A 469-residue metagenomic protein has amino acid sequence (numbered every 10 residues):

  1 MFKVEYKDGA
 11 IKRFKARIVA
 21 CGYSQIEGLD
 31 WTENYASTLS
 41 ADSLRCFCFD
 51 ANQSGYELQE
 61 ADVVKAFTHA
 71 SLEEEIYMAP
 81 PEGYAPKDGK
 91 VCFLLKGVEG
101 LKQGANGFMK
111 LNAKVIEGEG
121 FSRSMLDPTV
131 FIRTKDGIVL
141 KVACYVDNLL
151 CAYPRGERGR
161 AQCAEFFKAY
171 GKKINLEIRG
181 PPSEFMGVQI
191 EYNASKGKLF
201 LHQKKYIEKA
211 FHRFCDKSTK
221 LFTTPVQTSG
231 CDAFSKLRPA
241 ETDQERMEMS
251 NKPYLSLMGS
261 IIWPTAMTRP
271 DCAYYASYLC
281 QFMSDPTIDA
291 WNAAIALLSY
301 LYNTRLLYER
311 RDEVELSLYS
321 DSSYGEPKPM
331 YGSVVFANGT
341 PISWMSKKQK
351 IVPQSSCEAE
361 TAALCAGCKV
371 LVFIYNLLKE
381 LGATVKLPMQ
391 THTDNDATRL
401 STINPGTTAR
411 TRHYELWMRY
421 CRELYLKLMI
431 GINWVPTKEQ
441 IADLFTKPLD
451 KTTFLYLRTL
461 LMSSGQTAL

Functional and structural regions predicted by a protein language model:
M1-A143, L149-A169: Metal/cofactor- and membrane transport-associated sequence elements
M1-V4, A61-V63, V314-E326: Two-metal-ion RNase H-like nuclease active-site motif
F2, G9, I18, F47 (+24 more regions): Mobile genetic element proteins and their domesticated derivatives, centered on retroelements and DNA transposons
A16-Q25, I261, L318-C357: RNase H-like nuclease fold core
C48, G180-R305, P436, T446: C-terminal reverse transcriptase regions that engage the nucleic-acid substrate
E60-K65, V91-L101, M125-E157, P181-E191 (+7 more regions): Catalytic palm active-site di-aspartate
E119-L126, L150-I207, H212-F214, Y302-E309 (+1 more regions): Polymerase palm active-site segment centered on the conserved acidic dipeptide of motif C
F282, E315, K347-L469: RNase H-like nuclease module associated with reverse transcription
